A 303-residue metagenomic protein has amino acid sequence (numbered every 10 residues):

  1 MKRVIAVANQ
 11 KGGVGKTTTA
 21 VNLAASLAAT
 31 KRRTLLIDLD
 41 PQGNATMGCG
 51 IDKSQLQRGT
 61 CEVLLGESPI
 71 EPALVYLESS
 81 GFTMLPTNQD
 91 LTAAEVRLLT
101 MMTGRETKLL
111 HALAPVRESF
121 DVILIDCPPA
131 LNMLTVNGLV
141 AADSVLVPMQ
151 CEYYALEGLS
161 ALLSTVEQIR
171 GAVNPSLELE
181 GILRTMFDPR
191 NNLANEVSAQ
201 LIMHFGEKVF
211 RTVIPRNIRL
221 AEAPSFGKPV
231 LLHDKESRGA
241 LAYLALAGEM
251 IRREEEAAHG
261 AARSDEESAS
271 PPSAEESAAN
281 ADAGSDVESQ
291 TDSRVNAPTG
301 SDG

Functional and structural regions predicted by a protein language model:
M1-G303: P-loop NTP-binding core
